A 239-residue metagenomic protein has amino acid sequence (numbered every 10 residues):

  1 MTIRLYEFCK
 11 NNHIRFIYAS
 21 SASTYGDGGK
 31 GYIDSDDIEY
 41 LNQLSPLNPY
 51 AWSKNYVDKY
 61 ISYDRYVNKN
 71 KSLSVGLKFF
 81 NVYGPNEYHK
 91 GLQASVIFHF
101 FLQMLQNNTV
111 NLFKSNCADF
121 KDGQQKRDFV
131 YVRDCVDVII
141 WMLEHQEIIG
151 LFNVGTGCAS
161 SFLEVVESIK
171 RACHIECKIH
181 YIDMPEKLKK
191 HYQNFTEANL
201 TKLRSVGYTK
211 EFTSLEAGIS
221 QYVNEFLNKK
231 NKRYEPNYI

Functional and structural regions predicted by a protein language model:
M1, L5-C9, F16, Y60-I61 (+2 more regions): Hydrophobic positions on the long internal alpha-helix of Rossmann-like NAD(P)-dependent oxidoreductase domains
I3-P49: Conserved Rossmann-fold NAD(P)-dependent oxidoreductase catalytic core, especially the SDR/UDP-sugar
L5, I61, F100, K202-L203: Structural element of the ATP-grasp superfamily
F16-S20, V75-N81, D128, N153-V154: Structural signature of the Rossmann-like NAD(P)-dependent dehydrogenase/reductase core
T24-Y25, V82-G84, C135: Conserved sequence/active-site signature of Rossmann-fold short-chain dehydrogenase/reductase
S45-F80, H99-Q106: Active-site Tyr-X1-5-Lys
P46-N55, K90-F98, D128-F129, A159: Short-chain dehydrogenase/reductase
M104-I239: C-terminal substrate-binding subdomain of Rossmann-fold SDR/epimerase-dehydratase oxidoreductases
